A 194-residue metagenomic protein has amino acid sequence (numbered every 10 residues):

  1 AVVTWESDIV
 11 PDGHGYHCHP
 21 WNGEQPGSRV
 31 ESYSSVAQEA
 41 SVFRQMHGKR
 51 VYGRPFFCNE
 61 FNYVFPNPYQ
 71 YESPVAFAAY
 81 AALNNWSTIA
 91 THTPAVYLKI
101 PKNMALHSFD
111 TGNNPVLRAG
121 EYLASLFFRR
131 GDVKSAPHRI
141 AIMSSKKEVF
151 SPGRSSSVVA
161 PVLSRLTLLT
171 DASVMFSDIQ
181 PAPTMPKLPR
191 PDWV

Functional and structural regions predicted by a protein language model:
V2-H17, G27-W193: Catalytic-core region of carbohydrate-active enzymes that cleave or remodel glycosidic bonds
H19-G23: Short glycine-rich, flexible loops that bind phosphorylated cofactors or substrates
